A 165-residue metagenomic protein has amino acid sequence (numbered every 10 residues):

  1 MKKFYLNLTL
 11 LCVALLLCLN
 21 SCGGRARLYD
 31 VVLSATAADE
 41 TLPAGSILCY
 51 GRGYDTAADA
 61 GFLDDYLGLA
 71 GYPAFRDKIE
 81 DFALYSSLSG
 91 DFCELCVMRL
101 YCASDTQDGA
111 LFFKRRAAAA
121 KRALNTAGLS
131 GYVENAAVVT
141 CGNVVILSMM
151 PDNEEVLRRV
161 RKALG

Functional and structural regions predicted by a protein language model:
F4-N7, C22-C96, L100-G165: Soluble, non-membrane globular domain cores that form compact, hydrophobic packing and curved binding surfaces
T9-N20: Bacterial N-terminal signal peptides
